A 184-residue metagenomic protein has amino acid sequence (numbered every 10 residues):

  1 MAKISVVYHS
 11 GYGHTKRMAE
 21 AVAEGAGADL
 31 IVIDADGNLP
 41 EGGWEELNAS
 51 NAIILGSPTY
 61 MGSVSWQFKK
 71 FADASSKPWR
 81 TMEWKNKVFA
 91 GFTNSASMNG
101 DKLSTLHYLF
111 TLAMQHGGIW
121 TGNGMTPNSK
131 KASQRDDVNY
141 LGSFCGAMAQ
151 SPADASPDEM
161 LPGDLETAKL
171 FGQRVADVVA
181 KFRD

Functional and structural regions predicted by a protein language model:
M1-W84, D154-D184: N-terminal beta1-alpha1-beta2 submodule of the flavodoxin-like/Rossmannoid cofactor-binding fold
Y12-H14, S57, S63, D101 (+4 more regions): Gly/Ser/Thr-rich helix-start
T15-R17, Y60, W66, M98 (+4 more regions): Short, electropositive, low-hydrophobicity segments enriched in small/polar residues
V88-N139: Short, glycine-/small-residue-rich phosphate/pyrophosphate-handling segment
F92-N94, S151-P157: Short, local alpha-helical segments
Q134-S151: Short glycine/proline-rich, acidic loop/turn segments that cap or connect secondary-structure elements
